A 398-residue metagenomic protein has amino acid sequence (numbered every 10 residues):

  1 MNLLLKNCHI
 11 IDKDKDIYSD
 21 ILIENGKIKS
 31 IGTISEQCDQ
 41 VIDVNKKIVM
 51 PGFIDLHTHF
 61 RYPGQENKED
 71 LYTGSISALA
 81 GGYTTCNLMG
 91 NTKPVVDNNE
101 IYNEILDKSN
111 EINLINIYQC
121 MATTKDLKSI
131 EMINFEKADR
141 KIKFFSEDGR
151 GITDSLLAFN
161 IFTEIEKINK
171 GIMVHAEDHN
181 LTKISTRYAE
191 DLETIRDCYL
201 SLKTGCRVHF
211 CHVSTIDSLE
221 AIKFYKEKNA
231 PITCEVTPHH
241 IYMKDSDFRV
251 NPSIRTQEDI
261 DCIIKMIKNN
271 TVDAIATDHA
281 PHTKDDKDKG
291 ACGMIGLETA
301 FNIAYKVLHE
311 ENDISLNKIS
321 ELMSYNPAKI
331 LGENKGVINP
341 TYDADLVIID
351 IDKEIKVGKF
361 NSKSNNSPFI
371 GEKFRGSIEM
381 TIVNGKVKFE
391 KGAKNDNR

Functional and structural regions predicted by a protein language model:
M1-E36: N-terminal metal-binding scaffold of metallo-dependent hydrolase/deaminase domains
C8, D343-N395: C-terminal cap of metal-dependent C-N hydrolases
C8, G26, K46, H57 (+14 more regions): Divalent metal-coordination and catalytic microenvironments
I34-M50: Active-site metal-binding motif and surrounding structural segment of the metallo-beta-lactamase
K47-S109: Metal-associated gating/positioning segment near the N- to mid-region
D107-A122: A glycine-rich helix N-cap at a beta->alpha junction
I130-I275: Histidine/acidic residue-rich metal-binding segments in metalloenzymes
Y188-G205, K268-I275, H279-I351: His/Asp/Glu-enriched, well-ordered alpha-helical/loop segment that forms or immediately abuts the divalent-metal
